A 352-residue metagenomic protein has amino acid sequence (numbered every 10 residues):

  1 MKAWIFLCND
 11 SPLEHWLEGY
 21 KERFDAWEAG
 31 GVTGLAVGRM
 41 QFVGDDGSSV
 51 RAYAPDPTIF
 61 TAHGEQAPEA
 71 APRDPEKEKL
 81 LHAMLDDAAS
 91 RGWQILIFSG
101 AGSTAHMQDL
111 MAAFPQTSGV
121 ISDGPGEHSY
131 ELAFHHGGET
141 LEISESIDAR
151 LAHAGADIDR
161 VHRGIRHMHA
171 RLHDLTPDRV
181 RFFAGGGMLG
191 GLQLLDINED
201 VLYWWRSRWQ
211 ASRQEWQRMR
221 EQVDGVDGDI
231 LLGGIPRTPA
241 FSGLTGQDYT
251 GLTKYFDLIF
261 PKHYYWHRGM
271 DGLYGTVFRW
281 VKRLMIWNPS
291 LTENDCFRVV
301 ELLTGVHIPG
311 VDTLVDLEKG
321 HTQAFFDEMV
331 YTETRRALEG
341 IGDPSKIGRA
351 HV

Functional and structural regions predicted by a protein language model:
M1-A3, G31-T33, A89-I95, P115-S118 (+3 more regions): Short, well-ordered coil/turn segments that N-cap beta-strands
I5-E22, L35-S48, A70-E78, G102-T104 (+4 more regions): Acidic-and-aromatic substrate-binding clefts and catalytic sites of carbohydrate-active enzymes
E18-Y53, A113-G119, F256-F260: Catalytic domains of carbohydrate-active enzymes, especially glycoside hydrolases
F24-A29, G44, H82-G92, T250-K254 (+1 more regions): Acidic (Asp/Glu)-rich catalytic clusters
M40-A101, V201-D229: Aromatic-lined substrate-binding rim segments of carbohydrate-active enzymes
A101-D327: Polysaccharide-binding and catalytic clefts of secreted carbohydrate-active enzymes
F325-G340: A short, acidic, amphipathic alpha-helical segment used as a generic capping/interface helix at domain edges
A350-V352: Conserved small/polar residues in nucleotide/adenosyl-binding loops
